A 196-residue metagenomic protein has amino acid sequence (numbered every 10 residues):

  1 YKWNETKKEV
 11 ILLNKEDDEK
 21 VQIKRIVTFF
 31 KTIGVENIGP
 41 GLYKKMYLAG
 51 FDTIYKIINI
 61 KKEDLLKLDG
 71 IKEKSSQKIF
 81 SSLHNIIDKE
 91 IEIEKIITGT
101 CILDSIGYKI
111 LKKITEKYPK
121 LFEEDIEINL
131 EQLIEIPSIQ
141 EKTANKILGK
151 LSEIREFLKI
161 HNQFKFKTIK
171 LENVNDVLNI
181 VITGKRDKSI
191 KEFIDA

Functional and structural regions predicted by a protein language model:
Y1-E36: Cys/His-rich short segments
Y1-I11, E63, K74, G149-K150: Long, low-complexity intrinsically disordered regulatory regions enriched in P/S/T/G and acidic residues that serve as
Q22-R25, I38, A49, D69 (+1 more regions): DNA strand-break repair and replication-stress modules
T32-G41, L48-K72: Compact, charge-rich alpha-helical regulatory domains located at protein termini
